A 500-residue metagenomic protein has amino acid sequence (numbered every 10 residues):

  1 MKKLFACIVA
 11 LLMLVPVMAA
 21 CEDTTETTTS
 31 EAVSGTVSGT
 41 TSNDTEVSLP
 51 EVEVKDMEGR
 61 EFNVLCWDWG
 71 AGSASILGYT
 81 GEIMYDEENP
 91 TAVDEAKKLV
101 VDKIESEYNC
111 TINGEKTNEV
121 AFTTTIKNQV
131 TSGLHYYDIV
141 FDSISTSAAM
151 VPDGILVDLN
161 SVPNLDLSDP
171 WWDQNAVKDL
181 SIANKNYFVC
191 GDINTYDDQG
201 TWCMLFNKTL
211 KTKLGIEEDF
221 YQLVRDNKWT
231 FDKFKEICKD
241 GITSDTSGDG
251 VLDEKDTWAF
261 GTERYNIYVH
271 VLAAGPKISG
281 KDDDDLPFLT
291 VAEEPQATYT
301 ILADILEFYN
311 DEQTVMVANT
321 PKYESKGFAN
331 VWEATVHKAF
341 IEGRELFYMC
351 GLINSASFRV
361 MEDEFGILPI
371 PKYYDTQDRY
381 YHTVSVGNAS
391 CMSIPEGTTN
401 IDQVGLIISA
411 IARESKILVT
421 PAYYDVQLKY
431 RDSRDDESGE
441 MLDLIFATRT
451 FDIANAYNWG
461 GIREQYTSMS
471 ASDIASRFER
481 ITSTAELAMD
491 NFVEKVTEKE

Functional and structural regions predicted by a protein language model:
L4-C7, V15-D153, S476-E500: Conserved N-terminal structural module of periplasmic/extracytoplasmic solute-binding proteins
D44-R60, K116-V120, S145-W202, D232: Hinge/lid segment of periplasmic solute-binding proteins
L65, L134-V140, I144, I182-M204 (+2 more regions): Extracytoplasmic/periplasmic solute-binding protein
T123-Y136, A148, D153, K235-D240 (+1 more regions): Short helices/loops that flank or line small-molecule/ion binding pockets
N164-W172, D226, K277-T300, D375-Y381: Short, solvent-exposed loop/beta-turn-alpha elements that line the ligand-binding surface or hinge of extracytoplasmic
K235-C238, I278-A329: Glycine-centered hinge/linker elements that transmit conformational signals in sensory and ligand-binding systems
F358-D425: Extracytoplasmic/periplasmic substrate-recognition and gating elements
S393-G405, A412-E500: Conserved C-terminal helix/tail region of periplasmic/extracytoplasmic solute-binding proteins
